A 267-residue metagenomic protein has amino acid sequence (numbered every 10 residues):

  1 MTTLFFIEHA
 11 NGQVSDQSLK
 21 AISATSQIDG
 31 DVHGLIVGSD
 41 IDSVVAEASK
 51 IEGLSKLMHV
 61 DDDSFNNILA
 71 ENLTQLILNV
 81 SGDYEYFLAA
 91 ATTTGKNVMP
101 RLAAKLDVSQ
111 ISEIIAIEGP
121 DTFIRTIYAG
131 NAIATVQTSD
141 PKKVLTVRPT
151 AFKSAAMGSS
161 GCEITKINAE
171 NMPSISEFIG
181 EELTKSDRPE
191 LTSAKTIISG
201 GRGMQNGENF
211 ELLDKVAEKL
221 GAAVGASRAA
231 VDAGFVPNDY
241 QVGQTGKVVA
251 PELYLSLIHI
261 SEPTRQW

Functional and structural regions predicted by a protein language model:
T3-S18, Q205: Short, glycine-rich nucleotide/cofactor-binding loops
D16-I28: Histidine-anchored nucleotide/phosphate-binding helix
V32-S39, G225-S227: Short internal beta-strands
E47-A70: A glycine-rich helix N-cap at a beta->alpha junction
F65-A151: N-terminal glycine-rich phosphate/adenylate-binding segment common to multiple enzyme folds
A129-P189: Phosphate/diphosphate-binding glycine-rich loops and adjacent basic-rich segments that engage nucleotide
L183-Q244: Glycine-rich phosphate/diphosphate-binding loops and the adjacent beta-loop-alpha structural elements that coordinate
H259-W267: Single conserved hydrophobic/aromatic residue that forms the stacking wall/gate of nucleotide- or nucleobase-binding
